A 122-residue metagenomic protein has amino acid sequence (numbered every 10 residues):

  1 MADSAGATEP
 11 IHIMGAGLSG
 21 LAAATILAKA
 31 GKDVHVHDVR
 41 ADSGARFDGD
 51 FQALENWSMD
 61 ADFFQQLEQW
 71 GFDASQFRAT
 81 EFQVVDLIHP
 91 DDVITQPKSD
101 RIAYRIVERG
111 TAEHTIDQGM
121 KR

Functional and structural regions predicted by a protein language model:
A2-V36: N-terminal Rossmann-like FAD-binding beta1-loop-alpha1 element of flavoenzymes
L18, D42-S43: Carbohydrate-recognition beta-sandwich/jelly-roll modules in extracellular/periplasmic carbohydrate-active proteins
I26, A30, S43-P90: N-terminal FAD cofactor-binding segment of flavoenzymes
E81, D86-R122: Conserved N-terminal helical subregion
